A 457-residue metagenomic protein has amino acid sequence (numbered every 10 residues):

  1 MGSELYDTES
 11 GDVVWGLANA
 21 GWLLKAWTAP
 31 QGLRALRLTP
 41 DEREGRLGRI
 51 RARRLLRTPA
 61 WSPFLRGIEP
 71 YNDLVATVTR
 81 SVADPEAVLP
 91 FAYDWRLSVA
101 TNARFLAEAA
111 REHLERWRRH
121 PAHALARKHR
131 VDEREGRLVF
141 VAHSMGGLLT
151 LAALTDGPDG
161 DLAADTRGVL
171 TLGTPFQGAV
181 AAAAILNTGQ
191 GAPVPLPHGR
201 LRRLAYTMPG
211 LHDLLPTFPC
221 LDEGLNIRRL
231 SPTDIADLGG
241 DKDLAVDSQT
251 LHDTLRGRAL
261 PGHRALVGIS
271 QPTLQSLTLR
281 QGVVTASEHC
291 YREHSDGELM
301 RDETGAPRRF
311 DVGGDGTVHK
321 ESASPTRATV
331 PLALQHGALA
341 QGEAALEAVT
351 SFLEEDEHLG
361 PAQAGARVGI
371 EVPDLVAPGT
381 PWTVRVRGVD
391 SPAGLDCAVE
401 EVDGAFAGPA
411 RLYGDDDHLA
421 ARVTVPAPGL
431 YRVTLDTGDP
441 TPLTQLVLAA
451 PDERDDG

Functional and structural regions predicted by a protein language model:
M1-V141, M145-Q190, V194-L201, G316-K320 (+1 more regions): N-terminal non-catalytic accessory region
G147, D156-Q363: Secretory/organelle targeting and membrane-embedding segments
